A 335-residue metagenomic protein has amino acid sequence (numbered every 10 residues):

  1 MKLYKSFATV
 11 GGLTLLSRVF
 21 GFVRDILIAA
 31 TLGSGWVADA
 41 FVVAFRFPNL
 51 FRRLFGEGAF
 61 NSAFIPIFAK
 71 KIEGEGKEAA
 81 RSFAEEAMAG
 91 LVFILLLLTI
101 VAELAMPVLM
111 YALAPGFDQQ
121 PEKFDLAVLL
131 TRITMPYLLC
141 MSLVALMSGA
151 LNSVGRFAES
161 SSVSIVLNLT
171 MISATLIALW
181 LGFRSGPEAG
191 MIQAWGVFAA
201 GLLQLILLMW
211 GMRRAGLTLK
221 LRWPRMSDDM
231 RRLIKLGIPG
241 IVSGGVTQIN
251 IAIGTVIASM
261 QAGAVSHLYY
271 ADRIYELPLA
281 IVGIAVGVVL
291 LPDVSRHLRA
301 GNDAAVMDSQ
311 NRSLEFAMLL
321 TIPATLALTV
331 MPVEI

Functional and structural regions predicted by a protein language model:
M1-I335: Membrane-embedded alpha-helical bundles of multi-pass transporters/translocases, especially carrier/permease families
